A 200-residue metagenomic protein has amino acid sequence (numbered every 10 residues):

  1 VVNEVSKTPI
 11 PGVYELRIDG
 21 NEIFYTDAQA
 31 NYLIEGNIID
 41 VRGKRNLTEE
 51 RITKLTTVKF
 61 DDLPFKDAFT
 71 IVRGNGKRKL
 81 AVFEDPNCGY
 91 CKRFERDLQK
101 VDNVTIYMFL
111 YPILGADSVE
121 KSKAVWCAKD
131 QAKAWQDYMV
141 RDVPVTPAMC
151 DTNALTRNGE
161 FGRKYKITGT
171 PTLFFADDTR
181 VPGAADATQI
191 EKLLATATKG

Functional and structural regions predicted by a protein language model:
V1-K123, D137-V140, P144-T170, A187-G200: Extracytoplasmic thiol/disulfide redox context detector
D19, A176-D177: Short strand-turn-strand beta-turns centered on an Asx-Gly dipeptide
G115, D178-T179: Short secondary-structure capping/turn micro-motifs that flank functional sites
K129-A132, Q136: Conserved, helical-rich catalytic subdomain that frames metal- and/or nucleotide-binding sites in enzyme alpha/beta
P182-G183: Short, exposed beta-strand-loop hairpins at the edges of beta-sheets in extracellular/periplasmic proteins
